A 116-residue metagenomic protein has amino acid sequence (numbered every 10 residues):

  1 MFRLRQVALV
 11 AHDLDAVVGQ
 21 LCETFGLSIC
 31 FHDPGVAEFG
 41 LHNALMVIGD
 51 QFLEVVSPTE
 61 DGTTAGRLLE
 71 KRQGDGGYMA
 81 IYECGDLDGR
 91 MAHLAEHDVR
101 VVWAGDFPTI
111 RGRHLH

Functional and structural regions predicted by a protein language model:
M1-D50, S57-G62: An N-terminus-focused feature that recognizes amino-terminal "leader" regions
R3-H12, A44-G49, R67-H93: Vicinal oxygen chelate
G19, E23, D88-E96: Replace "anionic and nucleotidyl ligands
F25, G85, V102-W103: Intrinsically disordered, low-complexity linker/loop segments enriched in Gly/Pro and charged/polar residues
A37-G40, G76, T109-R113: Short acidic/glycine-enriched loop/turn segments that link adjacent beta-strands
L45, E54, M91-H116: Vicinal oxygen chelate
V55, D61-E70: Short, flexible helix-coil linker/hinge segments at the edges of structured domains or between repeats
P58, E83-G85, D106: Beta-hairpin (beta-strand-turn-beta-strand) motif
